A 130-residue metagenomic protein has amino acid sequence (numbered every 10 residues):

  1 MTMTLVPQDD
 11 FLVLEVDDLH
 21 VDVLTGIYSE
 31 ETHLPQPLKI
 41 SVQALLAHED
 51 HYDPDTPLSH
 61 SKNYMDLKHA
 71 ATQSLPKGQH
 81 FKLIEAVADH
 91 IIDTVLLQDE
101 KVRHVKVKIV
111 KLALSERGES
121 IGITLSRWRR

Functional and structural regions predicted by a protein language model:
M1-R130: N-terminal, polar/charged subdomain of small-to-medium soluble alpha/beta proteins
